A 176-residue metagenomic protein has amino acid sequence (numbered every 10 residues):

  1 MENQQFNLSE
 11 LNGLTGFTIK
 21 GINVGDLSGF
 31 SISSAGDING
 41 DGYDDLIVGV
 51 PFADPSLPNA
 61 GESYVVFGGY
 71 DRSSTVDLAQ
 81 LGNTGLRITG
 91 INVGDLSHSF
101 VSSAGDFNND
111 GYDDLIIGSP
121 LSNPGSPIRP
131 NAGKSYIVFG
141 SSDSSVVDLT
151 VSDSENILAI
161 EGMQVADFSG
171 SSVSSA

Functional and structural regions predicted by a protein language model:
M1-A176: Conserved beta-strand/short-helix segments that make up beta-rich extracellular adhesion/recognition modules
